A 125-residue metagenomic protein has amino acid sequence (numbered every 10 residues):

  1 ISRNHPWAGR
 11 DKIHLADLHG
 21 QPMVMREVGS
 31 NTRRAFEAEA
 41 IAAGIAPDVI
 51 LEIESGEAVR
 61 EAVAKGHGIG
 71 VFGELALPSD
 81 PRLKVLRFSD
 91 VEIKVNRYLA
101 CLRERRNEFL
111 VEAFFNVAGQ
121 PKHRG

Functional and structural regions predicted by a protein language model:
S2-N4: Beta-propeller blade repeat segments, especially FG-GAP/WD-type strand-to-loop junctions in 6- to 7-bladed propeller
W7-D11, D17, E57-E104, A113: Beta-alpha-beta core module
W7-G9, P22-A43, N107-N116, R124-G125: Secondary-structure junction motif
A16, R34, A38, R60: Surface-exposed charge patches
P22-V24, I50, Y98-A100: Short aromatic/hydrophobic contact patches that present stacked aromatics for nucleic-acid/ligand binding
M25-R26, A46-S55: Short beta-strand-to-loop elements that line the ligand-binding cleft of bilobed periplasmic-binding protein-like
N31, E54, A58: Residue-level recognition of oxygen-bearing side chains
A43-G44, F72: Hydrophobic alpha-helical bundle segments that form small-molecule/ligand-binding pockets
